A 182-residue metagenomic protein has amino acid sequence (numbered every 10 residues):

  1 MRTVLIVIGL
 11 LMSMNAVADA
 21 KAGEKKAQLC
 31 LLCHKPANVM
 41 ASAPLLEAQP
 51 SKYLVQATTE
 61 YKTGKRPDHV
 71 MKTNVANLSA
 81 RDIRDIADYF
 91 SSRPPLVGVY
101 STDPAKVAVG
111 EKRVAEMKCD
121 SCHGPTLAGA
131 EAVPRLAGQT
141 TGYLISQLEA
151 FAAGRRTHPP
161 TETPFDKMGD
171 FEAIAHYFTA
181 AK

Functional and structural regions predicted by a protein language model:
M1-V4: Positively charged n-region of N-terminal signal peptides that target proteins for export
I6-S13: Bacterial N-terminal signal peptides
A18-A37, P50-S51, G98, T102-P125 (+1 more regions): Sequence/structural segment immediately N-terminal to covalent heme-attachment motifs in c-type and related
K25-K35, Q56-T59, R84-D88, K112-G124 (+3 more regions): C-type cytochrome heme c attachment motif
P36, T63-G64, S92-L96, P125 (+2 more regions): Generic structural signal for alpha-helix termini and adjacent loop/cap motifs
N38-P67, K72-N77, E111, A115 (+1 more regions): Gly/Gly-Pro-rich "capping" loops immediately C-terminal to redox-active cysteine motifs in periplasmic/lumenal
H69-N74, V99-P104, H158-F165: Short, tandemly repeated low-complexity microdomains enriched for cysteine and small residues
A76-G98, G142, Q147, F151 (+1 more regions): C-terminal capping alpha-helices of c-type cytochrome domains
